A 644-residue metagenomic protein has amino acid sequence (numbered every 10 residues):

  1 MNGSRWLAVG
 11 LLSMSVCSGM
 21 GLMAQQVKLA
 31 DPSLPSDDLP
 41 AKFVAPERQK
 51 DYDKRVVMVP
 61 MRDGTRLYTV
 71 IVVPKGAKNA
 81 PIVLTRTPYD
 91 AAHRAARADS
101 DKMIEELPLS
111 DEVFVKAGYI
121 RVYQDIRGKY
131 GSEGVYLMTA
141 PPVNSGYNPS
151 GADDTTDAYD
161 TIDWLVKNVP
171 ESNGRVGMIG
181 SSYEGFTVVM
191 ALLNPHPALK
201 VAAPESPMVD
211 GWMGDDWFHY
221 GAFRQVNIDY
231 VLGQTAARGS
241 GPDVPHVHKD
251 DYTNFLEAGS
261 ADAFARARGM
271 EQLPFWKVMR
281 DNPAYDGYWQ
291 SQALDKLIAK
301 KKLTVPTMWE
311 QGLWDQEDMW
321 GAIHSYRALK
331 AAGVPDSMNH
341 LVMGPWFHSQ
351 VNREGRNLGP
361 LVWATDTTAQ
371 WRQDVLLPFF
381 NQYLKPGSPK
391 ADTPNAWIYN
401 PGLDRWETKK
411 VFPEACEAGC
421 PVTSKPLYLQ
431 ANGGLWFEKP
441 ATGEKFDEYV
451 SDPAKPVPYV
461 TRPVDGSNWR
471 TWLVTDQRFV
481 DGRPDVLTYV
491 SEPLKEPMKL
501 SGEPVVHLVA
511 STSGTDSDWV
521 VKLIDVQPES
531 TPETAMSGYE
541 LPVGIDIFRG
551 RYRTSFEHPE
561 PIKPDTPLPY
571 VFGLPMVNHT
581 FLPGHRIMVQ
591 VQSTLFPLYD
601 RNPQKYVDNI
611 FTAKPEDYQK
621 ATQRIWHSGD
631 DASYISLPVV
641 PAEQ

Functional and structural regions predicted by a protein language model:
L12, Q26-A30, S36-L39, V44 (+4 more regions): Glycine/threonine-rich phosphate-binding loop and adjacent beta-strand/alpha-helix elements that clamp
Q26-A30, K42, I104-S110, K116 (+3 more regions): Accessory cap/linker subdomain of secreted extracellular hydrolases
R62-V73: A short loop-to-beta-strand scaffold at the N-terminal edge of the catalytic core in hydrolase folds
K75-N168, D216, N352-W363, R483 (+6 more regions): Cap/lid segment of the alpha/beta-hydrolase catalytic domain
P170-S182: Alpha/beta-hydrolase fold nucleophile elbow
G180-M190: Glycine-rich nucleophile elbow surrounding the catalytic serine of serine-hydrolase chemistry
W309-Q311: Short beta-strand/loop motif that positions the catalytic acidic residue of the alpha/beta-hydrolase fold
M319-N339: Active-site-adjacent alpha-helix of alpha/beta-hydrolase-fold enzymes
